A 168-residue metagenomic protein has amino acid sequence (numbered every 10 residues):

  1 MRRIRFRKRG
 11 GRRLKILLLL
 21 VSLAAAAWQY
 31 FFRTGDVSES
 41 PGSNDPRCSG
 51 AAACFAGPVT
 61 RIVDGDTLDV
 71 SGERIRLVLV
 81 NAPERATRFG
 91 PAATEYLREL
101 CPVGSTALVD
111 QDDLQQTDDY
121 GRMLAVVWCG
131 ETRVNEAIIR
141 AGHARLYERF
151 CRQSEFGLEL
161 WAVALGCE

Functional and structural regions predicted by a protein language model:
M1-E168: Small beta-barrel nucleic-acid-binding modules, primarily SNase/OB-fold domains and secondarily Tudor-like barrels
